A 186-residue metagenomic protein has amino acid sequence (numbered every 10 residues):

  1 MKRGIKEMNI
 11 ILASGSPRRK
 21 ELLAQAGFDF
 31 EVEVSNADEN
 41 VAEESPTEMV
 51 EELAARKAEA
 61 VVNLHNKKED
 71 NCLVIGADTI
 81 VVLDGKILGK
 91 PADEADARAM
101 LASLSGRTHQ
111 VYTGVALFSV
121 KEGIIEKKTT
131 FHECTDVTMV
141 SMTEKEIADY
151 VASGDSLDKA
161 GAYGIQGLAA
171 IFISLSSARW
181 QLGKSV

Functional and structural regions predicted by a protein language model:
K2-F28: N-terminal beta1-alpha1 ligand-phosphate binding loop
I10-I11, A24, V32, P46-V186: Anionic-ligand binding patches
P17, A37, E122: Short, glycine/serine-rich, charged loops/turns that create anion-binding and catalytic segments at active sites
E31-E39: A short beta-strand-loop structural module common to alpha/beta enzyme folds
A42: Portal/gating segments that form or line small-molecule/metal binding sites
